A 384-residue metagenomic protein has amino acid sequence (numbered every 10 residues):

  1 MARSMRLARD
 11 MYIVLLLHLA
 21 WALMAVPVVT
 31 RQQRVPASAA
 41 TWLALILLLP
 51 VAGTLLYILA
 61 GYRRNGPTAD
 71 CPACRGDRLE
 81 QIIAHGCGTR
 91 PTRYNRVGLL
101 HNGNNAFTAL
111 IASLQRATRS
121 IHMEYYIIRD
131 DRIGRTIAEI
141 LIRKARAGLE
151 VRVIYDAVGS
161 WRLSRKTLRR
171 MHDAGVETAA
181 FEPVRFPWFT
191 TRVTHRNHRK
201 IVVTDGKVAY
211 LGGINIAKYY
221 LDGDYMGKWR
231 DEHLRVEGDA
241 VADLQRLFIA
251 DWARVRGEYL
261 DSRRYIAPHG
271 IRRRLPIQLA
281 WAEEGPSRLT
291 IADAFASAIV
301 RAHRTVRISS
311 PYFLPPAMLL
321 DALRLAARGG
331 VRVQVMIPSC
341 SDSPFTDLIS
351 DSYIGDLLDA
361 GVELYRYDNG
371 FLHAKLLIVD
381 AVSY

Functional and structural regions predicted by a protein language model:
M1-D293, S297, R301, S341 (+4 more regions): N-terminal localization/anchoring segments of enzymes in phospholipid and broader phosphate metabolism
A282, I308-S310, Y367: Thr-Gly-centered strand-to-loop micro-motif
D293, A317, D321, V335 (+2 more regions): Feature representing long, continuous alpha-helical segments
A302, Y312-Q334, P338-F345: Helical hairpin unit composed of two closely spaced alpha helices linked by a short loop
K375: Catalytic-core elements of nucleic-acid end-processing and repair enzymes
